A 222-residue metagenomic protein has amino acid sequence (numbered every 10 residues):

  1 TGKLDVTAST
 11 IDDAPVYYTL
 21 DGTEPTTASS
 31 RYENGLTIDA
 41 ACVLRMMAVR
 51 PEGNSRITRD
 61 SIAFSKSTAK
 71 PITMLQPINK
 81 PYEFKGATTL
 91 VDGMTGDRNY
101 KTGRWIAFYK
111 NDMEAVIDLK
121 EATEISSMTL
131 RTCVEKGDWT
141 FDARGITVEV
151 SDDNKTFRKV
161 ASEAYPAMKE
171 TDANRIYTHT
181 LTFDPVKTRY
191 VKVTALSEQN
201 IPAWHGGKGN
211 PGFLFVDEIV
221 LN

Functional and structural regions predicted by a protein language model:
T1-M113, C133: Short, compositionally stereotyped local motifs that mark structural "simplifiers"
I38, A167-A173: Short proline/glycine- and polar residue-rich coil/turn motifs
Q76-N79, E163-A164, K208-N210: Short intrinsically disordered coil segments
D97-A161, R175-N222: Aromatic, loop-rich ligand-recognition surfaces of beta-strand-rich domains
K159-K169: Solvent-exposed serine/threonine-rich low-complexity stretches and specific carbohydrate-binding patches
